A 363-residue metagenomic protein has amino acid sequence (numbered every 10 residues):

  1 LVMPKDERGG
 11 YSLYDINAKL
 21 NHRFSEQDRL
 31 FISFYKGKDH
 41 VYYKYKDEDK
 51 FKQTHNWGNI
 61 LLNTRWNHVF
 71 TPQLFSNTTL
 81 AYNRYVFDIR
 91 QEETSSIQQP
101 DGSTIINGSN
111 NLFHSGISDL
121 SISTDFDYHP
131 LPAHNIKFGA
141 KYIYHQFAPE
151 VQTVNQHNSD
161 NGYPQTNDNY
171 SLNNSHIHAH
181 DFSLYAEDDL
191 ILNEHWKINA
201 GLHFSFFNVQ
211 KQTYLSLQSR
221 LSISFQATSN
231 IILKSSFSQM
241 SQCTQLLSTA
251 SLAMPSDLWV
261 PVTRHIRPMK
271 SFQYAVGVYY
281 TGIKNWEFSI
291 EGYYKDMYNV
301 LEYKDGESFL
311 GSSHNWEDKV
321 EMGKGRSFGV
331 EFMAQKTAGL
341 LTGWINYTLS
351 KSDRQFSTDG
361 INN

Functional and structural regions predicted by a protein language model:
L1, K36-H40, Y82-V86, Y142-A148 (+6 more regions): Transmembrane beta-strands of outer-membrane beta-barrel pores
V2-P4, Y14, K44-K50, N59-L61 (+9 more regions): Extracytoplasmic loops and strand-loop junctions of Gram-negative outer membrane beta-barrel proteins
D6, G37-K38, D47-Q53, E93-S109 (+5 more regions): Flexible, surface-exposed loop regions and adjacent strand-edge segments of Gram-negative outer-membrane beta-barrel
L13-D15, W57-L61, I117-I122, A179-Y185 (+5 more regions): Transmembrane beta-barrel architecture of outer-membrane proteins
N21-D39, N56-Q210, S289, W344: Face-selective signature of the C-terminal outer-membrane beta-barrel domain
H22-E26, H68-L74, Y128-P132, L190-W196 (+8 more regions): Outer-membrane beta-barrel strand-turn architecture
H40, V86, V151-V154, S229-Y274 (+1 more regions): Surface-exposed extracellular loop regions of Gram-negative outer-membrane beta-barrel proteins, predominantly
N193, Y294-D296, H314-N363: Gram-negative outer-membrane beta-barrel transporters
